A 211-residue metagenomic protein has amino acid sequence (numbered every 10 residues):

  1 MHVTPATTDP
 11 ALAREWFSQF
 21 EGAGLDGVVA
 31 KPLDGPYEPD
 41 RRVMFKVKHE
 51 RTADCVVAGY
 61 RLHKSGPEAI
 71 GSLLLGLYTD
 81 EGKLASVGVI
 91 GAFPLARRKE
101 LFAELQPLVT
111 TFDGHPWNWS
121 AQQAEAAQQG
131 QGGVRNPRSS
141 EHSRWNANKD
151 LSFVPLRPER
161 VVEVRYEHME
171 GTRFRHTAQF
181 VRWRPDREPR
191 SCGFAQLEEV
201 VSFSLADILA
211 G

Functional and structural regions predicted by a protein language model:
M1-G211: Catalytic cores of nucleic-acid ligases and guanylyltransferases
